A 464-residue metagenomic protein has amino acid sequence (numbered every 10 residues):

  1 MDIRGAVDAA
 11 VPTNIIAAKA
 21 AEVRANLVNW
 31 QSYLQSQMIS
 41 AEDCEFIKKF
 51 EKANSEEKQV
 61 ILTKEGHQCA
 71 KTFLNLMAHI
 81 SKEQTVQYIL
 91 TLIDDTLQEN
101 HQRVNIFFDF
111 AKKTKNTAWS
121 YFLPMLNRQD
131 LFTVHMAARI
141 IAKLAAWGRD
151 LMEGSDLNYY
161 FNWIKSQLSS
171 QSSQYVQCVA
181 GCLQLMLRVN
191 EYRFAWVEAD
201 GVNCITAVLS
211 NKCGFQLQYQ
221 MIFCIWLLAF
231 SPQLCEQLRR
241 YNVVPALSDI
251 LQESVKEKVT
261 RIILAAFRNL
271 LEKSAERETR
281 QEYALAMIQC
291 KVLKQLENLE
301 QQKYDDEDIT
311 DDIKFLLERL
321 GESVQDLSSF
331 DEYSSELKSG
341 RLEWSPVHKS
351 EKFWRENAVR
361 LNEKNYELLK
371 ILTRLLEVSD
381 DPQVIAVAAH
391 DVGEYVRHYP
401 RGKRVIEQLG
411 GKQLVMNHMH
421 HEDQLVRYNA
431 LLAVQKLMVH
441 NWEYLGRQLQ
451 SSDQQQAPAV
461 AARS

Functional and structural regions predicted by a protein language model:
M1-T85, D94, Q98, K314-S379 (+2 more regions): N-terminal "cap/leader" segments of large eukaryotic alpha-helical scaffolds
A18, E22, L34, M38 (+17 more regions): Short, hydrophobic/charged alpha-helical patches characteristic of ARM/HEAT alpha-solenoid repeats and analogous
V28, S32-Q35, K71-K82, Q102 (+13 more regions): HEAT/HEAT-like alpha-solenoid repeats
M38-K58, N75-A78, Q87-R103, Y121-M125 (+11 more regions): Alpha-helical solenoid repeat architecture
E65, S81-T85, Q129-V134, Q174-C178 (+5 more regions): Positions within the helices of HEAT/ARM-like alpha-solenoid repeats
Q216-N298, R355-R360, K364-Q413, N417: Structured C-terminal portions of repeat-based eukaryotic scaffold domains
Q281-K314, L431-V434: Ankyrin-repeat TPLH-centered helix-turn motif and closely related helix/turn capping elements of eukaryotic
Y304-D312, P400-S464: C-terminal interaction modules of eukaryotic adaptor/scaffold proteins
